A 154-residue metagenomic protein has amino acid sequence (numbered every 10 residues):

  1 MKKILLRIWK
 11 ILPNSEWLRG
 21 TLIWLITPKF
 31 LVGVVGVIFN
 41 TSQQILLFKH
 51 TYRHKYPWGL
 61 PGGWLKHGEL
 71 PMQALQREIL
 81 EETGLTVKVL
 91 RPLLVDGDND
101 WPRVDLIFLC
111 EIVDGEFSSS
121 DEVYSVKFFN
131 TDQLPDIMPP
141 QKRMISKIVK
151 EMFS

Functional and structural regions predicted by a protein language model:
M1-V35: Acidic, metal-coordinating catalytic segment for phosphate/diphosphate chemistry, firing primarily on the Nudix
F30, Y56, P102-V104: Residue-level preference for beta-strand/loop junctions
V32-V34, Q43, V104-L106, Y124: Change "...and in nucleic-acid phosphodiester-cleaving endonucleases..." to "...and in nucleic-acid processing enzymes
I38, I107-E111, N130: Short, well-ordered beta-strand micro-motif
N40, Q44-E81: Conserved Nudix-box catalytic region and its N-terminal flanking loop in Nudix hydrolases and closely related
L85-L94: A short coil-to-beta-strand element that immediately follows conserved catalytic motifs
D96-F117, I148-M152: Active-site-adjacent beta-strand/loop module that shapes the phosphate/pyrophosphate-binding cleft
S118-K150: NUDIX/MutT-family hydrolases
